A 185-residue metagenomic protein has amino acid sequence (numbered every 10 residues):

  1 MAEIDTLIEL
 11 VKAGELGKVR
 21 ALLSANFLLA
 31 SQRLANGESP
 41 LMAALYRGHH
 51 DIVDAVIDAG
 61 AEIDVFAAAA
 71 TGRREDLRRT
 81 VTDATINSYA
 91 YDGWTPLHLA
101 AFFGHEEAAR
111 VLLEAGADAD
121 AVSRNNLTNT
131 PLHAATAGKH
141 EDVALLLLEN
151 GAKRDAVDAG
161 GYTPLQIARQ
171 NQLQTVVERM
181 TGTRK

Functional and structural regions predicted by a protein language model:
M1-E9, D54-A67, R79, N150 (+1 more regions): Ankyrin-repeat-protein effector appendages
A2-L34, G72-Y89, P96: N-terminal segments that cap or nucleate solenoid repeat domains
A2-L7, Q32-P40, E62-A67, Y89-P96 (+2 more regions): Ankyrin-repeat boundary/"N-cap" motif
E9-G14, A43-H49, A67-R73, L99-H105 (+2 more regions): Ankyrin repeat A-helix N-terminal signature
K18, D51-I52, D76, E107-A108 (+2 more regions): Conserved ankyrin/ankyrin-like repeat signature
L23-L28, A55-A61, R79-T85, R110-D118 (+2 more regions): Ankyrin repeat domain, specifically the short helix-to-loop turn at the C-terminus of the second helix of each repeat
G37-S39, L127, R154-R184: Ankyrin repeat (ANK) tandem arrays and their immediately adjacent linkers/low-complexity segments
A70, H98-R110, E114, D120-N125 (+1 more regions): Alpha-helical adaptor scaffolds
